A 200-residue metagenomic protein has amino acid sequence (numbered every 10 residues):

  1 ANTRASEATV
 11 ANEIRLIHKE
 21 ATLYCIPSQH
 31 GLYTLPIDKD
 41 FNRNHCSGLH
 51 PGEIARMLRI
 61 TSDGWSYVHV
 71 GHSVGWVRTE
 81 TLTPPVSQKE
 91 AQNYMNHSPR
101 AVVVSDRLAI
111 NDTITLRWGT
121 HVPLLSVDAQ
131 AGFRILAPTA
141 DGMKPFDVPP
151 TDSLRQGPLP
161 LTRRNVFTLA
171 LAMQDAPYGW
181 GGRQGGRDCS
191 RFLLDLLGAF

Functional and structural regions predicted by a protein language model:
A1-R43, S47-R56, I60-S62, H69-L169: Boundary regions of SH3-family modules and the immediately adjacent low-complexity/disordered segments in eukaryotic
A170, W180-F200: Active-site nucleophilic cysteine motif
D175-G179: Acidic, glycine-rich low-complexity/disordered segments
